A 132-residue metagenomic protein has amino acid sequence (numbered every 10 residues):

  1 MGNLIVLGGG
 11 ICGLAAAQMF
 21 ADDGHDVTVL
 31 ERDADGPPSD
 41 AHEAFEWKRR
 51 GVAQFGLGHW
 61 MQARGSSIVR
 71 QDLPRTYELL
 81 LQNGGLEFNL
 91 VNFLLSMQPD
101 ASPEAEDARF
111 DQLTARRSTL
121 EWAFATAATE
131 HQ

Functional and structural regions predicted by a protein language model:
M1-C12, T28: Beta1/beta-strand and adjacent pyrophosphate-binding region of the FAD-binding site in flavoprotein oxidoreductases
G8, C12, A53, L57 (+2 more regions): Conserved aromatic-histidine-acidic binding/catalytic patches
A21-L57: Glycine-rich FAD pyrophosphate-binding loop
P38, A63-L113, R117: A conserved beta-strand/loop capping segment in the N-terminal third of enzymes that catalyze redox or closely related
A115-Q132: Helical element adjacent to the flavin cofactor pocket in flavoenzyme catalytic cores
